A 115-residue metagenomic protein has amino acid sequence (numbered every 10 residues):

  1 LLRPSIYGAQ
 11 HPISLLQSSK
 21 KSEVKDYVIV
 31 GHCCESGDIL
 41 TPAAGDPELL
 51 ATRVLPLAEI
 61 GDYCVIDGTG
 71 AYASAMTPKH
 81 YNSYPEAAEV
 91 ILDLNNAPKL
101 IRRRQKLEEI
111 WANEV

Functional and structural regions predicted by a protein language model:
L1-V115: Charged (often Lys/Glu-rich) extended helix/loop segments that serve as interaction or gating elements
